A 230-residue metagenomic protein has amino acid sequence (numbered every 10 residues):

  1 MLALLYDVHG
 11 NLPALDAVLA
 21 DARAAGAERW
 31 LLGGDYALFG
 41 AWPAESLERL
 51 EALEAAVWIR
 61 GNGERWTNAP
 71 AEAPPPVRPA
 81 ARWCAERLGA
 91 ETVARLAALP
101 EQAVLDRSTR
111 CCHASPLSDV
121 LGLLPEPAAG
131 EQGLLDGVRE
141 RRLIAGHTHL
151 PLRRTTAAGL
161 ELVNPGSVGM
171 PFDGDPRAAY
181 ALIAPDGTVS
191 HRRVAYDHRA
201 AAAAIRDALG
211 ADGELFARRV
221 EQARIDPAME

Functional and structural regions predicted by a protein language model:
M1-H9, S108-S115, L162-G166: Active-site-proximal beta-strand elements of phosphoester/diester hydrolases
A3-V93, A97: Core catalytic region of metal-dependent phosphoesterases/phosphodiesterases, especially metallo-beta-lactamase-like
H9-A14, L38-A41, G63-N68, V104 (+3 more regions): Active-site environment of divalent metal-dependent phosphoester hydrolases
A25-G26, R87-R153: His/acidic metal-ligating clusters that form di-metal
E51-L53, L135-V138, T156-A157: Short, conserved loop/helix-junction motifs that constitute active-site signature segments in enzyme catalytic cores
W58-I59, T109-C112, L143-A145, E161-P165 (+1 more regions): Short hydrophobic-aromatic micro-motifs
A69-A71, L121-L123, R154-A157, A202-A204: Short, well-ordered secondary-structure micro-motifs
T155-E230: Acidic, His/Gly-rich catalytic cores of divalent-metal-dependent hydrolytic chemistry
